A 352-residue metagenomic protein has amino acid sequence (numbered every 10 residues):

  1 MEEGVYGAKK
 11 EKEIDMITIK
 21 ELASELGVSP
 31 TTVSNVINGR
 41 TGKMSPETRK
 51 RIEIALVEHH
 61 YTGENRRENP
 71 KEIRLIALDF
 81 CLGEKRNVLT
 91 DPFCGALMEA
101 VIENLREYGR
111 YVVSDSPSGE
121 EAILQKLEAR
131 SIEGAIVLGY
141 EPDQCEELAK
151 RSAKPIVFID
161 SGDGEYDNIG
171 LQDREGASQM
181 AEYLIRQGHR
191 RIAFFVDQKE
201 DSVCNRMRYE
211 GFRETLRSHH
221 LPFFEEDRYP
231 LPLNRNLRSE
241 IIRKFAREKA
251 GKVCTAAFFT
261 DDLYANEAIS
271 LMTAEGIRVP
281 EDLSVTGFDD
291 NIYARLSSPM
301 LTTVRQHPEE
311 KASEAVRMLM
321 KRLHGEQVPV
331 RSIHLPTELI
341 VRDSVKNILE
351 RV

Functional and structural regions predicted by a protein language model:
M1-K71, R351: N-terminal helix-turn-helix DNA-binding module of bacterial transcription factors
E2-I14, E72-E182, F245-G251, L263: Alpha-helical recognition/docking segments in bacterial nutrient-uptake and carbohydrate-utilization systems
S29, T62, E133, H189-R191 (+1 more regions): Short acidic/polar active-site loop segments enriched in Thr and Asp
A55, A100, N104, M207-H219 (+1 more regions): Alpha-helical structural signal in soluble globular domains
G83-F93, S114-A122, I169-Q179, F195-R243 (+4 more regions): Hinge/beta->alpha junction and helix N-cap segments in small-molecule ligand-binding domains
R191, F223-E226, V279-V285: Short acidic capping loops at alpha-helix termini that bridge into adjacent secondary structure
S239, R243-V352: Flexible loop/turn connectors
